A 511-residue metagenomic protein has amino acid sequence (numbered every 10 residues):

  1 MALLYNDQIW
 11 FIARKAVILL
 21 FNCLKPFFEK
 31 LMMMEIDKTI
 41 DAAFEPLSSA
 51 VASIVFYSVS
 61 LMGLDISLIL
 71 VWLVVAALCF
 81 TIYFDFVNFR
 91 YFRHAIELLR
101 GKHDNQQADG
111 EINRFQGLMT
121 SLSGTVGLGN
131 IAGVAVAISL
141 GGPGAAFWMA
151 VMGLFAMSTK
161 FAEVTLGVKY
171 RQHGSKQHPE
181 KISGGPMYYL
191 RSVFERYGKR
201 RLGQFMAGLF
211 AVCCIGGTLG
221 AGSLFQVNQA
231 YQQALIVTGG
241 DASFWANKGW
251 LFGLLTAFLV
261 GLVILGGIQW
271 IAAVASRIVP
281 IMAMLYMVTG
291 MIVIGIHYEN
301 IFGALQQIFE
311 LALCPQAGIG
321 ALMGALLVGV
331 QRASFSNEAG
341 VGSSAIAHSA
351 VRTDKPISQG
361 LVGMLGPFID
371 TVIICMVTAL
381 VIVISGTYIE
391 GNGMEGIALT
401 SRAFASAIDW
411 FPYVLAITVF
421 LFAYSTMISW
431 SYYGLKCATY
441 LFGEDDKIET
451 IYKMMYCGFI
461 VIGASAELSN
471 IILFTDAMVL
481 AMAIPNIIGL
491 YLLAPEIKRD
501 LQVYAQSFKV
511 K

Functional and structural regions predicted by a protein language model:
L20, L24-L128, I138-A145, A156 (+2 more regions): N-terminal alpha-helical transmembrane segments of multi-pass membrane transport and channel/translocase proteins
A50-G110, Q269-R332: Helix-loop-helix hairpins and the membrane-proximal interhelical loops of multi-pass alpha-helical transport proteins
M62-H94, S139-E180, D370-V377, V414 (+1 more regions): Extracellular loop-to-transmembrane helix junctions
W72-V75, F84-I96, M206, F210 (+6 more regions): Membrane-interface loop-to-helix entry segments
F80-T81, L122-S123, M152-I182, R191-N228 (+3 more regions): Helix-loop-helix module between adjacent transmembrane segments
F86-R114, V136, G142-A146, S158-R201 (+3 more regions): Flexible loop linkers connecting adjacent transmembrane helices in multi-pass alpha-helical membrane transporters
Q107-L140, K169, K176-V193, L209-I215 (+1 more regions): Alpha-helical membrane segments and immediately flanking helix-loop junctions that form or couple to the substrate/ion
F161-P179, T289-Q307, G320-A321, V351-T353 (+2 more regions): Extracellular/periplasmic helix-exit of transmembrane alpha-helices
